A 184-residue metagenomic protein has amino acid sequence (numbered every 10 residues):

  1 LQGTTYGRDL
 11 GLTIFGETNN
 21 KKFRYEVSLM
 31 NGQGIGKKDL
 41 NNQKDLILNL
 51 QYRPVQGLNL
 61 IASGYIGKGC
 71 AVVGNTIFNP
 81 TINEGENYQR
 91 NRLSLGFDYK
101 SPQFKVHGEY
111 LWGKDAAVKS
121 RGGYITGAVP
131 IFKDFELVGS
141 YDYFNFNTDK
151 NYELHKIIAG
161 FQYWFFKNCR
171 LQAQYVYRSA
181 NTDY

Functional and structural regions predicted by a protein language model:
L1-Q51, T76-I82: Surface-exposed coil loops of outer-membrane beta-barrel proteins
Y6-L10, N42-L46, Q89-L93, K119-G123 (+1 more regions): Residues that define the transmembrane beta-barrel architecture of outer-membrane proteins
L12-I14, L48, L60, L95-F97 (+3 more regions): Membrane-embedded beta-strands of outer-membrane beta-barrel proteins, especially the hydrophobic/small aromatic
G16-T18, Y52-P54, D98-S101, V129 (+2 more regions): Residue-level signature of outer-membrane beta-barrel architecture
N20-Y25, G57-A62, Q103-G108, D134-V138 (+1 more regions): Repeated loop/turn-to-beta-strand initiation elements of outer-membrane beta-barrel proteins
V27-N31, A62-I66, G108-W112, G139-Y143 (+1 more regions): Transmembrane beta-barrel strands of outer-membrane/channel proteins
I61-Y65, G69-A116: Oxyanion-binding "anion nests"
A128, D134-N168, Q172: Outer membrane beta-barrel transmembrane domains
